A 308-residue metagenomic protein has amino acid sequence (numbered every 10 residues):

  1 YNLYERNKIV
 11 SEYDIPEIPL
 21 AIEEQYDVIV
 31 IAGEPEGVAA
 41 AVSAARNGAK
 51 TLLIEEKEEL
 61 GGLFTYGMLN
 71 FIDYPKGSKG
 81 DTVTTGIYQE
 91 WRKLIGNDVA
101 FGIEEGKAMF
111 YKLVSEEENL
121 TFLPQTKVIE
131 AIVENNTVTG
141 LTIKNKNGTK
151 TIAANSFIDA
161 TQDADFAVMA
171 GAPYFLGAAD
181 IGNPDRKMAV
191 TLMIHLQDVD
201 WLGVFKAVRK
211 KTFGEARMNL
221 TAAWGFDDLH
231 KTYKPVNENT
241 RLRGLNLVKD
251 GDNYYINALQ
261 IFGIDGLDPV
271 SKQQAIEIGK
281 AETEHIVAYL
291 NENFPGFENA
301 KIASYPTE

Functional and structural regions predicted by a protein language model:
N2-I9, E17-P19, E23-Q25, S43 (+3 more regions): Conserved N-terminal/central alpha/beta ligand/cofactor-binding core
Y4-N7, P19, L63, G140 (+3 more regions): Flavin (FAD/FMN)-binding glycine-rich loop and adjacent Rossmann-like elements that form
D14: Short, Gly/Pro- and small/polar-rich lid/capping loops
I22-E34: Beta1/beta-strand and adjacent pyrophosphate-binding region of the FAD-binding site in flavoprotein oxidoreductases
Q25-V28, N47-T51, E117-T121, K150-N155 (+2 more regions): Loop/turn elements at helix/coil->beta-strand transitions in domains of secreted/extracellular proteins
I29, K76-S78, L94-A100, A153 (+1 more regions): Second-shell loop/turn segments in exported
G37: N-terminal Rossmann-fold NAD(P) dinucleotide-binding loop
